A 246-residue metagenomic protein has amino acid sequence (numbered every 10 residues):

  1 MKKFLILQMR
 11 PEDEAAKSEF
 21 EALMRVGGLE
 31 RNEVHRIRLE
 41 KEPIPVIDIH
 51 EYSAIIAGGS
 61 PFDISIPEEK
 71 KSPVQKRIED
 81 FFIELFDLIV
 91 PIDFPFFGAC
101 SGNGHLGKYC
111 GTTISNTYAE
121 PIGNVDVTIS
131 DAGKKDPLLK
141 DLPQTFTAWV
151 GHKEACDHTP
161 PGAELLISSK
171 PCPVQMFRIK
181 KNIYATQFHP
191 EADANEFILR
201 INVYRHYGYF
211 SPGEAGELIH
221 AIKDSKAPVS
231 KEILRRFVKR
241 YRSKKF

Functional and structural regions predicted by a protein language model:
K3-L29: Short, charged N-terminal beta->alpha structural module
I6, E51, P91, S130-F246: Amide-donor transfer/coupling interface in amidating biosynthetic enzymes
M9, L39, S101: Cofactor-binding loop segments of dinucleotide-utilizing enzymes, especially the Rossmann-like FAD- and NAD(P)+-binding
E14, I64-I66, G107: Glycine/Thr-rich phosphate-binding loops of Rossmann-like dinucleotide-binding domains
N32-F97: Flexible gly/pro-rich beta->alpha loop and the following alpha-helix that scaffold active-site loops
F96-H105: A phosphate-binding catalytic loop at a beta-strand-loop-alpha-helix junction that coordinates phosphoryl groups
G104-H105, Y109-W149: Ligand/cofactor pocket segment of small-molecule handling proteins
